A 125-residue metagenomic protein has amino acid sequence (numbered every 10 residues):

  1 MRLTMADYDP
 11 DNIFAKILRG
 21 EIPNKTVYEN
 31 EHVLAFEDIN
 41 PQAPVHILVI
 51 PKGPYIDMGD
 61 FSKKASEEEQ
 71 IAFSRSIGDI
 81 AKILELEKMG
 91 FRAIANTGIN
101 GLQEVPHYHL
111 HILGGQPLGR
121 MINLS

Functional and structural regions predicted by a protein language model:
M1-S125: HIT superfamily nucleotide-processing domains
